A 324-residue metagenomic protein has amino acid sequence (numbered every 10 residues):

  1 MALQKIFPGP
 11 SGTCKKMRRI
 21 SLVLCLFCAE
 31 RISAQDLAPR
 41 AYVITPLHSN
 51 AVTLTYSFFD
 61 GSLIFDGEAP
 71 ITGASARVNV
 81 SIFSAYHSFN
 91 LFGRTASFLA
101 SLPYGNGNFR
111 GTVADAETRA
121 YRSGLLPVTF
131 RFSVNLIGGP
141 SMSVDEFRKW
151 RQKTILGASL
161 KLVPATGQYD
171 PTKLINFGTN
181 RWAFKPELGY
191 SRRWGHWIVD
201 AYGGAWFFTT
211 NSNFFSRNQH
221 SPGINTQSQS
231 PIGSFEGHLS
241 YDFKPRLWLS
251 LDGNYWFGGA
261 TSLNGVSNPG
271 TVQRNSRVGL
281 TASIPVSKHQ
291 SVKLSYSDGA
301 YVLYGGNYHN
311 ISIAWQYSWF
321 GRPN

Functional and structural regions predicted by a protein language model:
S33-T53, T72, G138-T154, F320-N324: Outer-membrane beta-barrel biogenesis signature
L47, F59, N90-G93, G105 (+5 more regions): Outer-membrane beta-barrel channels and translocator barrels
H48, S75-F83, S123-F130, T154 (+4 more regions): Residues that define the transmembrane beta-barrel architecture of outer-membrane proteins
V52-F58, F98-N106, L156-P164, A201-F207 (+4 more regions): Transmembrane beta-barrel strands of outer-membrane/channel proteins
L54-Y56, I82-H87, F130-L136, L160 (+6 more regions): Residues on the lipid-exposed face of transmembrane beta-strands in outer-membrane beta-barrel proteins
F59-V80, E117-T118, P171-G178: Surface-exposed strand-loop-strand hairpins of Gram-negative outer-membrane beta-barrel proteins
N106-S228, G270: Outer-membrane pore/translocation modules
N213, S221-N324: Outer membrane beta-barrel transmembrane domains
